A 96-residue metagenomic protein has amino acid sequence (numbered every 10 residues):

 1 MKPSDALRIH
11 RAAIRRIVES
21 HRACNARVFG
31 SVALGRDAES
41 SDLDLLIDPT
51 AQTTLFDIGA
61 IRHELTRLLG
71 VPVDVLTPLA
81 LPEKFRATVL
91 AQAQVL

Functional and structural regions predicted by a protein language model:
M1-A26: Helical scaffold of the NTase/Pol beta-like nucleotidyltransferase catalytic core
M1-K2, P49-A80: Metal-dependent nucleotidyltransferase catalytic core
A26, S41-L45, V73: Conserved beta-strand core positions
F29-G35, L79-A80: Short, solvent-exposed loop/turn elements at beta->coil junctions and helix N-caps that rim active or binding pockets
G35-T54: Catalytic metal-binding acidic patch
T88-L96: Short hydrophobic/aromatic patches at helix-to-coil boundaries
